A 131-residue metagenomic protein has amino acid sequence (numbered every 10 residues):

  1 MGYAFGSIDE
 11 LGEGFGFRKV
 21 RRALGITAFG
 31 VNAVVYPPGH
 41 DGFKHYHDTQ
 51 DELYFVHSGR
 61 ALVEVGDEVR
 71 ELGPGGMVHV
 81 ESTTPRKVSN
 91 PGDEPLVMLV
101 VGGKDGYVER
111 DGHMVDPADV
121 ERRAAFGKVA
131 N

Functional and structural regions predicted by a protein language model:
M1-A28, F43, E109-N131: A short, N-terminal "cap"/entry segment at the start of jelly-roll beta-barrel domains of the cupin/DSBH fold
F17, N32-H47: Conserved short histidine dyad/triad with adjacent acidic residue
R22, G42-D48, S89-P91: Short histidine-centered beta-strand/loop micro-motifs that create catalytic or ligand/metal-coordination sites
G25, L62, S82-V108: Ligand-binding loop in jelly-roll beta-barrel domains
T27, E64-E68: Short strand-coil-strand connectors
T49-D51, F55-A61: Glycine- and acidic-residue-biased ligand/ion/polar-headgroup-sensing regions
D67-T83: Short acidic-glycine-tyrosine-enriched beta hairpin
